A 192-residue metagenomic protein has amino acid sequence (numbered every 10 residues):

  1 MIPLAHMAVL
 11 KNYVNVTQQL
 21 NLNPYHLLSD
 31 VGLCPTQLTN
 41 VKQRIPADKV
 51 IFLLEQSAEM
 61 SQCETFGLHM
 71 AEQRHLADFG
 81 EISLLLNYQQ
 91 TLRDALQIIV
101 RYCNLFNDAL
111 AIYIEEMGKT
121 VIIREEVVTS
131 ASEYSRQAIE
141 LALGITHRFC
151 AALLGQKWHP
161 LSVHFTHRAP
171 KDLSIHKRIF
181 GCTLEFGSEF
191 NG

Functional and structural regions predicted by a protein language model:
M1-I123, A142, P170-D172: N-terminal low-complexity or simple alpha-helical regulatory segments that function as activation/interaction modules
L92-G192: Alpha-helical bundle regulatory/interaction domains
